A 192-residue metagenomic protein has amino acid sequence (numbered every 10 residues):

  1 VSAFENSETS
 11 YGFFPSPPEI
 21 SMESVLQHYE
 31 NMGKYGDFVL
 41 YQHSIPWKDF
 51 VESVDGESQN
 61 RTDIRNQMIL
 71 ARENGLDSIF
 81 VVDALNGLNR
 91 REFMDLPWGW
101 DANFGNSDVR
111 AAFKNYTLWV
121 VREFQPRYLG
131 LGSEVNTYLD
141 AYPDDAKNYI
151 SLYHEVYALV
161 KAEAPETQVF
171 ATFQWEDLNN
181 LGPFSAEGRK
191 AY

Functional and structural regions predicted by a protein language model:
V1-A111, G130, N136, E176: N-terminal substrate-binding region of glycoside hydrolase catalytic domains
F4-N6, P15-V25, N74, V81 (+1 more regions): Noncatalytic carbohydrate-binding groove/subsite architecture in carbohydrate-active enzymes
L26-Y29, I64-I69, F113-V121, I150-A158 (+1 more regions): Generic structural signal for well-ordered alpha-helices, preferentially at hydrophobic/aromatic core positions
V51-G56, D140-D145, L181-F184: Short, solvent-exposed loop/turn segments at secondary-structure boundaries
E57-I64, A146, A186-R189: Charged helix-capping and loop-helix junction motifs
K114-A146, F170-E176: Active-site groove signature of glycoside hydrolases
